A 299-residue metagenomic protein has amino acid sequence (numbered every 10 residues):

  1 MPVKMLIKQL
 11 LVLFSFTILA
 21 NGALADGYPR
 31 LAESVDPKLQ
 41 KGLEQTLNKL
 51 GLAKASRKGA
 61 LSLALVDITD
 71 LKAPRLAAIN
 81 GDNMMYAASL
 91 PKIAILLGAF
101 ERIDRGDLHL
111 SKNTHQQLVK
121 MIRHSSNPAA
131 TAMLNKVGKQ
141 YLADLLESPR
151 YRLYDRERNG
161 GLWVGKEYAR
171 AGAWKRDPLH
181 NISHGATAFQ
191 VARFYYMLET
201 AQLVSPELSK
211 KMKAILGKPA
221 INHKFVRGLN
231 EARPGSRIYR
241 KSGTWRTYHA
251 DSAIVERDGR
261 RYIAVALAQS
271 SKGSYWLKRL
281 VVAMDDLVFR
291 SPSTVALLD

Functional and structural regions predicted by a protein language model:
M1-L11: Bacterial N-terminal signal peptides that target proteins for export
L10-A20: Bacterial N-terminal signal peptides
D26-L50, S183, R193-D299: Structured C-terminal helix/loop/strand segments within mature extracytoplasmic catalytic/sensor domains
G42-N80, E256: A short, well-structured edge-of-sheet supersecondary motif
A60-T69, K112-S126, K136-K139, L162-E167 (+1 more regions): Acidic helix-start/capping segments at beta-turn-to-alpha-helix junctions
M84-L108, M121, A264: Active-site SXXK
E101-V119, S205-S209: Short, well-structured active-site flanking segments
M133-A201: Mid-domain, small-residue-enriched loop/turn segments at the edges of structured enzyme/sensor domains
